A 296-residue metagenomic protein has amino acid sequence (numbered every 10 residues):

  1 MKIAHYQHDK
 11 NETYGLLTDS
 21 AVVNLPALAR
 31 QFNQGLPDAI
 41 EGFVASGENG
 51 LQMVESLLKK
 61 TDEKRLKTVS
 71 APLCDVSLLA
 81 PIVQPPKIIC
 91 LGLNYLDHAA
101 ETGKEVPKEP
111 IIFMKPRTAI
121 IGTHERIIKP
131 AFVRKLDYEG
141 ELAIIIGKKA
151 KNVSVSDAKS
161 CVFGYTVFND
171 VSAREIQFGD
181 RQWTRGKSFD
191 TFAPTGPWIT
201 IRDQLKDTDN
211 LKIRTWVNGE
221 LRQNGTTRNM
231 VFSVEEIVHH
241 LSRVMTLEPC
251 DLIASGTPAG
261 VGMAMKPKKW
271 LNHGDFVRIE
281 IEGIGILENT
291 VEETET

Functional and structural regions predicted by a protein language model:
M1-L91, Y95-P107, R278: N-terminal non-catalytic cap/leader segment that marks the start of a structured domain
K2, K87-I88, E141, L252 (+2 more regions): Residue-level marker of beta-strand positions
A4, L78-A80, A100-G103, I127-L136 (+5 more regions): A generic local secondary-structure boundary/capping motif
Q7, L93, K115-R117, H124 (+5 more regions): Short, structured patches in soluble enzyme cores that scaffold and shape functional sites
D9-K10, E55, L73, K104 (+1 more regions): Catalytic-pocket segment enriched in acidic/His residues
V83, C90, D137-E139, E248 (+1 more regions): Residue-level recognition of short, solvent-exposed, well-ordered loop/turn junctions that link secondary-structure
V106-T123, Y138, N272-G283: Structural signature of FAD isoalloxazine-binding scaffolds in flavoprotein oxidoreductases
